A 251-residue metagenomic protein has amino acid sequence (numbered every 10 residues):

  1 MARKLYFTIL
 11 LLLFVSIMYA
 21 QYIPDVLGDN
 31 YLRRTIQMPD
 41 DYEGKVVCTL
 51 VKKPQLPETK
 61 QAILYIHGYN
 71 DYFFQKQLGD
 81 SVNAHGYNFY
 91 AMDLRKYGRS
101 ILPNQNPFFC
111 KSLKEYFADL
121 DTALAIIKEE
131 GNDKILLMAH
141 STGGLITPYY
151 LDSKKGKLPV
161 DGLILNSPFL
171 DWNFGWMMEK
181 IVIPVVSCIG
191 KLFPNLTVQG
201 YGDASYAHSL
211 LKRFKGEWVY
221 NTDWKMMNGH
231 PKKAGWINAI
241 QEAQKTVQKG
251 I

Functional and structural regions predicted by a protein language model:
M1-Q21: Bacterial Sec-dependent N-terminal signal peptides
Q21-L56: N-terminal cap/lid segment of alpha/beta-hydrolase-fold proteins
K60-G68: Short beta-strand element of the alpha/beta-hydrolase
Y69-N70, G98-K134: Catalytic nucleophile-loop/oxyanion-hole region of alpha/beta-hydrolase and closely related hydrolase-like folds
D71-F74, N83-P103: Conserved alpha/beta-hydrolase
T142, I146-A234: Alpha/beta-hydrolase-fold enzymes
N238-I251: Conserved serine/cysteine hydrolase catalytic core
